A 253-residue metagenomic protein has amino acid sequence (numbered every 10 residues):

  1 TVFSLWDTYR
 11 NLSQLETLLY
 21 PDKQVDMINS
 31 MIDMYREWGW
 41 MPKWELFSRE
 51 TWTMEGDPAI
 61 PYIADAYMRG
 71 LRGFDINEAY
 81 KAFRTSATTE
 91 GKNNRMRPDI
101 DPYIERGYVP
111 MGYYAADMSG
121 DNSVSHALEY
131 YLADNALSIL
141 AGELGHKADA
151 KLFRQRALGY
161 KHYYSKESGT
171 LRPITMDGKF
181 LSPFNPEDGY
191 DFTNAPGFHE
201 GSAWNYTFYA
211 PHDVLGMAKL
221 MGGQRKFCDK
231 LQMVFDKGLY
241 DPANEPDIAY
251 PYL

Functional and structural regions predicted by a protein language model:
V2-D7, W52-E55: Active-site nucleophile and cofactor-binding loops and adjacent substrate-binding regions of central metabolic enzymes
S4-R10, I60, G73-L253: Active-site core of glycosidic bond-cleaving carbohydrate-active enzymes
S13: Conserved kinase catalytic-core segment
P21-L46, A243: Active-site-surrounding "flap" and adjacent substrate/cofactor-binding loops of secreted or lumenal enzymes, prototyped
M34, E45-F47, D57-L71, A82 (+1 more regions): A contiguous strand-loop segment
R49-T53, V124-H126: The substrate-binding groove and active-site-proximal loops of carbohydrate-active enzymes, especially glycoside
